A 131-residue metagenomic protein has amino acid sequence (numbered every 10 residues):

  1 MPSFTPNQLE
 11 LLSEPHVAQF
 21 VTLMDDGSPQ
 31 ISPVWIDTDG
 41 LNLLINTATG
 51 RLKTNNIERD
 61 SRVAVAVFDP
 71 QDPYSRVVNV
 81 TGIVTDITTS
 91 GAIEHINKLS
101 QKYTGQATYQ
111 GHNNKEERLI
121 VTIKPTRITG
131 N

Functional and structural regions predicted by a protein language model:
M1-V17: Extreme N-terminal tail/first-helix region
P2-S3, Y74-N131: Charged, gly/pro-rich active-site loop segments
Q8, H16, L41, R76 (+1 more regions): A generic secondary-structure signal marking the coil-to-beta-strand transition
H16-T49, V65-V67, N79: Short beta-strand segments
D60-V63: Short coil-to-beta transition motif at edge beta-strands of beta-rich domains
